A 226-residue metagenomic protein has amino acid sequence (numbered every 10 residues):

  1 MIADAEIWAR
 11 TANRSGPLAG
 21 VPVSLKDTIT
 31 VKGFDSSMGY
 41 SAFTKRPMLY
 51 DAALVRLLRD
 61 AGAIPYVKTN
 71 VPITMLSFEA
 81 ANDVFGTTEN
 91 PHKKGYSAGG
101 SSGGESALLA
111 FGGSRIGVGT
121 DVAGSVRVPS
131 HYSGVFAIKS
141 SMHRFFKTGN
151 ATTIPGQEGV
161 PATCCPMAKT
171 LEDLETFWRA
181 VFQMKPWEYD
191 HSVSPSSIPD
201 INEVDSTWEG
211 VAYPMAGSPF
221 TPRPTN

Functional and structural regions predicted by a protein language model:
M1-A123: Gly/Ser-rich catalytic/binding loops embedded in alpha/beta enzyme cores
N13, R46-P47, G95-G99, R127 (+3 more regions): Short Gly/Pro-enriched turn/cap motifs at secondary-structure boundaries
L18, A80, V84, G100-G103 (+4 more regions): Short, solvent-exposed loop/turn segments at the edges of secondary structure
D35-S36, L76-A80, R127-Y132, G149-A151 (+2 more regions): Short acidic, glycine/serine/threonine-rich loops at helix termini
L49, A53, G103, T120 (+2 more regions): Conserved active-site and cofactor/substrate-binding residues in soluble primary-metabolism enzymes
V71-I73, V122-V126, S130-Y132, M142 (+1 more regions): Acidic, glycine-rich active-site loops and adjacent beta-strand->loop/helix elements that engage anionic groups
L109, Y132-V135, V181: Mature extracellular/periplasmic domains of secretome proteins
K139-N226: A short helix-breaking turn/cap at a secondary-structure junction
